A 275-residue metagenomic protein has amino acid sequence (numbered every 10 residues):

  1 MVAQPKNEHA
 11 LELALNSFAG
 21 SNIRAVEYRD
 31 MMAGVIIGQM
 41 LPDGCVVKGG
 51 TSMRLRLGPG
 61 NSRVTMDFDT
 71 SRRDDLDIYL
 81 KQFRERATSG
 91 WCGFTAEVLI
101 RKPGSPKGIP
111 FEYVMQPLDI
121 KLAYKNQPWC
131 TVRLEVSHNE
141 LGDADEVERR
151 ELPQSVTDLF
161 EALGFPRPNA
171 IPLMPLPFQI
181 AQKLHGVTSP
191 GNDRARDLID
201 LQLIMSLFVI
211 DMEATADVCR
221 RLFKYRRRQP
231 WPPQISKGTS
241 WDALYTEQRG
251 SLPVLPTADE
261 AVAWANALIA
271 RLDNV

Functional and structural regions predicted by a protein language model:
M1-V47, L55-F68, R72-V275: Structured mid-to-C-terminal alpha-helical surface segments
G50: Active-site glycine-centered loops adjacent to acidic/histidine catalytic or metal-binding residues that shape
